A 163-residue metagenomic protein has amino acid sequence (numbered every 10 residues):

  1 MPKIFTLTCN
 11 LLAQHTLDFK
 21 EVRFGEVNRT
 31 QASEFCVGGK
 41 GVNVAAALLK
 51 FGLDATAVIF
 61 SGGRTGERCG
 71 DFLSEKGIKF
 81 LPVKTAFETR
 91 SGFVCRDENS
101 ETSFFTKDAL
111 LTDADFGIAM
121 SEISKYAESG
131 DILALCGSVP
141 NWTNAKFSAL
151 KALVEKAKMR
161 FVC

Functional and structural regions predicted by a protein language model:
M1-G25, E34: Positively charged, low-complexity intrinsically disordered leader regions
M1-T8, P82-V83, E98-C163: Ribokinase/PfkB-type carbohydrate-kinase core domain
P2, T89-S91: Change "...and in nucleic-acid phosphodiester-cleaving endonucleases..." to "...and in nucleic-acid processing enzymes
H15-K20, E67-G70, F104: Short, glycine/acidic-enriched capping/hinge loops at junctions between secondary-structure elements
E21-F24, L73-K76, A149-A152: Short, solvent-exposed amphipathic alpha-helical segments in soluble enzyme and RNA/protein-processing domains
F24-Q31, E101-S103: Generic N-terminal amphipathic, Lys/Arg-enriched alpha-helix
R29-T89: Substrate-binding N-lobe of the ribokinase-like
